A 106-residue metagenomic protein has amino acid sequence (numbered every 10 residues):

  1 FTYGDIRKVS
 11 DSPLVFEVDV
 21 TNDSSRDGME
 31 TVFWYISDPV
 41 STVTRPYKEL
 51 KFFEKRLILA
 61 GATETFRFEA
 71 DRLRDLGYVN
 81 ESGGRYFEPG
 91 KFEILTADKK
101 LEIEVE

Functional and structural regions predicted by a protein language model:
F1-E106: Intrinsically disordered, low-complexity Ser/Thr/Gly-rich stretches
